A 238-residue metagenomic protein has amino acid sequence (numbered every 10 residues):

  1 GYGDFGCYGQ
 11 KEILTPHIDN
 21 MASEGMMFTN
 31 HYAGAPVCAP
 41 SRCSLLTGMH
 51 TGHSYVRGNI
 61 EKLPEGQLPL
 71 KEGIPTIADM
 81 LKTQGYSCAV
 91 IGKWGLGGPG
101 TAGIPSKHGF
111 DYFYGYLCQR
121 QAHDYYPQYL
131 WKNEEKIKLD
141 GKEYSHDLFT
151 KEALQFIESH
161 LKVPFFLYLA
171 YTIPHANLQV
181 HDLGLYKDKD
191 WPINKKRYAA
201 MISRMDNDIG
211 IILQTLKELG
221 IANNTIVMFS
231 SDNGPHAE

Functional and structural regions predicted by a protein language model:
G1-E238: Formylglycine-dependent sulfatase
